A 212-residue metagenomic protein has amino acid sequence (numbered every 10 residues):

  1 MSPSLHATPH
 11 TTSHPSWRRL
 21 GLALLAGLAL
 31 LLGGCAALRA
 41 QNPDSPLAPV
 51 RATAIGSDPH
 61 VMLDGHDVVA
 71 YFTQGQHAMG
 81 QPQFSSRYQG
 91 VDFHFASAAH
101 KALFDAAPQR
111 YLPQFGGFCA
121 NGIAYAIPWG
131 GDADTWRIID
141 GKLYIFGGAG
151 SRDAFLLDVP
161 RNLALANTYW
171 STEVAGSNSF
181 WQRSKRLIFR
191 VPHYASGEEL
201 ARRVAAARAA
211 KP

Functional and structural regions predicted by a protein language model:
S4-L24: Bacterial N-terminal signal peptides that target proteins for export
T11, F104, F155: Conserved anionic group-binding/transfer micro-motifs
A23-G33: Bacterial N-terminal signal peptides
C35-Q89, Q109-P212: Intrinsically disordered, low-complexity terminal tails and linkers in eukaryotic proteins, enriched in charged/polar
Y88-S97: Short, well-structured hydrophobic secondary-structure segments
F95-A96, D105, I145-G147: Beta-strand residues in well-ordered beta-sheet regions across diverse protein folds
